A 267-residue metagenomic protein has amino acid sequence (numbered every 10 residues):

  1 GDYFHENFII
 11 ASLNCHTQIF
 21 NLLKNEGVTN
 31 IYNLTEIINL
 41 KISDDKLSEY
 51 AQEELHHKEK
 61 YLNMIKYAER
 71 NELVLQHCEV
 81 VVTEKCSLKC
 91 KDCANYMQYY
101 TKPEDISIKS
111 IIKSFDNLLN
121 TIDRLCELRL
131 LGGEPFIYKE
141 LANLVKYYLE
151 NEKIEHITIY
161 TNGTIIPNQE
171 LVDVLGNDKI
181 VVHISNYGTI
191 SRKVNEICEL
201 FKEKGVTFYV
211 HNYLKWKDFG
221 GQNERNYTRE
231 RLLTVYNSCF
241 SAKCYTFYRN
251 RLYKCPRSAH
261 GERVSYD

Functional and structural regions predicted by a protein language model:
G1, L13-H16, P135, T161-I166 (+1 more regions): Short beta->alpha connector loops
D2-Q52: Phosphate-bearing ligand-interacting subdomains that bind or position ATP/ADP/UDP/GDP/NAD(P) or nucleotide-linked
E53-I159, I166-Q169: Conserved alpha-helical substructure of the radical SAM core
L118-I122, L171-D178, F201: Acidic (Asp/Glu)-rich catalytic clusters
K179-I190, Y209-Y213: Non-cysteine beta-strand/loop elements that form the S-adenosyl-L-methionine
K193-V210: Basic phosphate/pyrophosphate-binding loop/patch that engages nucleotide-derived ligands
G205-K217, R257-D267: C-terminal accessory region of radical SAM enzymes
N223-D267: Accessory C-terminal segments flanking Radical SAM cores
